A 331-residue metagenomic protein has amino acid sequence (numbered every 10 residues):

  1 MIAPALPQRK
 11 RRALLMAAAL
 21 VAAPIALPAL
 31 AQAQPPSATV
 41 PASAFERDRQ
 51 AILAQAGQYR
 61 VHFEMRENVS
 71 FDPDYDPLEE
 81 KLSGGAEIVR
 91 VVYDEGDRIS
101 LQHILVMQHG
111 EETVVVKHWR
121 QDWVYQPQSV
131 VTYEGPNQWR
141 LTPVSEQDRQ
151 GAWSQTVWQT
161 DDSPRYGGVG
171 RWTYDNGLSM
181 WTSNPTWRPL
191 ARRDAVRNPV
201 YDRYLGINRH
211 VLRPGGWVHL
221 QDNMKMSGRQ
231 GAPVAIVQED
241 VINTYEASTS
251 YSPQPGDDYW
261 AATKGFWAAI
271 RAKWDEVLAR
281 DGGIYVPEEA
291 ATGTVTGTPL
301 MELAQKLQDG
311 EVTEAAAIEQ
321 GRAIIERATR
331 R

Functional and structural regions predicted by a protein language model:
M1-R9: N-terminal secretory signal peptides that target proteins for export/translocation
R11-V21: N-terminal export leaders
A19-L30: Hydrophobic h-region of N-terminal signal peptides that target proteins for export in Gram-negative bacteria
P28-A54, R66-E80, E95-Q102, M107-G110 (+4 more regions): Amphipathic/hydrophobic helical signal segments and adjacent flexible N-terminal regions that mediate secretion
A56-E64: A short, Trp-centered hydrophobic/proline-enriched beta-strand micro-motif
P77-E79, S83-Y93, Q102-I104, R120-Q121 (+2 more regions): Hydrophobic/aromatic beta-strand elements that line small-molecule binding cavities or substrate pockets in beta-rich
L105-R171: Extracellular-facing segments of soluble proteins and assemblies that are Gly/Ser/Thr-biased and enriched in aromatics
Q150-L205, K225: Short helix-loop boundary/capping segments
